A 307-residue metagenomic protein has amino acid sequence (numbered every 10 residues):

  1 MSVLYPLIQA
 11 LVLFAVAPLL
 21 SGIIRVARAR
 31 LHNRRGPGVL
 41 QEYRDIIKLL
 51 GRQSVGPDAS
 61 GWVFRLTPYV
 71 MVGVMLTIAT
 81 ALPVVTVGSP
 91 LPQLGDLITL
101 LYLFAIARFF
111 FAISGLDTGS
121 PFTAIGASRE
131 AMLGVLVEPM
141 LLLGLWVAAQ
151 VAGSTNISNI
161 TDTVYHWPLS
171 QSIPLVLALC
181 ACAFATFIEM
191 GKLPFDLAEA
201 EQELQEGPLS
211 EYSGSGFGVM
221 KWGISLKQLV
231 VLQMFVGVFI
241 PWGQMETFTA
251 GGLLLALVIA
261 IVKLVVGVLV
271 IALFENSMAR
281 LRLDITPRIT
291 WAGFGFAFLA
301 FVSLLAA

Functional and structural regions predicted by a protein language model:
P6-A17, P92-A105, W167-E189, L255-A256: Alpha-helical transmembrane segments
N33-L50, P194-F217: Juxtamembrane inter-helical linkers in multi-pass membrane proteins
D45-F64, S120-I125, P208, Y212-G216: Cytosolic juxtamembrane amphipathic/interface segments immediately preceding and feeding into a transmembrane helix
P57, L76-P92, F111-S120, S154-T155 (+1 more regions): Transmembrane alpha-helix boundary signature
T80, T99-S114, V135-V151: Mid-bilayer segments of alpha-helical transmembrane spans in multi-pass integral membrane proteins that mediate
Q93, A148-L175: Juxtamembrane/interfacial segments at transmembrane-helix boundaries in multi-pass membrane proteins
I113-L116, P241-M245, L264-R280: Transmembrane alpha-helical segments of integral membrane proteins
V270-A297: Interfacial loop-to-transmembrane junctions
